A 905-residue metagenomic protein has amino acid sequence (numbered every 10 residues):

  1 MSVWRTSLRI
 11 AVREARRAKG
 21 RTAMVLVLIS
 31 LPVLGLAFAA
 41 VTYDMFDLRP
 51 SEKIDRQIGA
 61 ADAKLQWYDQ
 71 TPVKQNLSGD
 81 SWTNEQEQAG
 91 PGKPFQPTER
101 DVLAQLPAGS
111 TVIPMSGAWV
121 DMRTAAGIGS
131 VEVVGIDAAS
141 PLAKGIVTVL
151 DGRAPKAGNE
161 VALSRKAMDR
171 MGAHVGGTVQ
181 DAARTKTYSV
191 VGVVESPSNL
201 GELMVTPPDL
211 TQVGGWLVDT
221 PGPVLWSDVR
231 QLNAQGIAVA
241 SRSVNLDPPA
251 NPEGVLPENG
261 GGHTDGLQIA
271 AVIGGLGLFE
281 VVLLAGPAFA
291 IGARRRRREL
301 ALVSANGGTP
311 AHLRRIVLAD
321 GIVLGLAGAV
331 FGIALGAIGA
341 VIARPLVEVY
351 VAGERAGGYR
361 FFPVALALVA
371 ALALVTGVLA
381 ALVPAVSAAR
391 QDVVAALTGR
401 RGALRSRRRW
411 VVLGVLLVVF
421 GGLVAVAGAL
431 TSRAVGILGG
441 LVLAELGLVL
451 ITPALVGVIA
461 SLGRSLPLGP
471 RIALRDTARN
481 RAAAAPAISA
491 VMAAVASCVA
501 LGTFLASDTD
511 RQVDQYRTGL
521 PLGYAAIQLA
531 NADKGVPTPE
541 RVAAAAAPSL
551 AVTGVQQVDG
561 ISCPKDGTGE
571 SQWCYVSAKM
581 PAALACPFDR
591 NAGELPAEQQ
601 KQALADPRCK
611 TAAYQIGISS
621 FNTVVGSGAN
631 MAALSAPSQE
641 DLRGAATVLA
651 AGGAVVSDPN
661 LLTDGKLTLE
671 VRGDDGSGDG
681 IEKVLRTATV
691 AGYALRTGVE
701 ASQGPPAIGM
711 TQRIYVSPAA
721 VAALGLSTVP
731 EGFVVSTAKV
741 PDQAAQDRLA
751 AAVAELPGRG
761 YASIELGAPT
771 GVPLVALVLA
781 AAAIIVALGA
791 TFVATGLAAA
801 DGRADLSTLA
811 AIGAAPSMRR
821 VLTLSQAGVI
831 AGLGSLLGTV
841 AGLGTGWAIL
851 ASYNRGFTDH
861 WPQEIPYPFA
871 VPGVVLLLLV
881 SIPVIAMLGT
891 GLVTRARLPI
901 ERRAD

Functional and structural regions predicted by a protein language model:
M1-A285, I291-R295, A311, I316 (+10 more regions): Membrane transport/envelope proteins' first extracytoplasmic loop
M1-R9, I459-R471, D905: Short, membrane-interfacial amphipathic segments enriched in basic
E14, A18-R21, L283-L326, P384 (+2 more regions): Interfacial "coupling" helices/loops that link adjacent transmembrane helices in transporter permeases
G20-M45, Y68, V415-V419, A482-T509 (+2 more regions): Short, strongly hydrophobic transmembrane alpha-helices
M122, A173-T187, A654-S657, L662-V690: Short conserved beta-strand and strand-loop elements enriched in small hydrophobics with frequent Asp/Gly
G236, N245, P287-F289, R298 (+8 more regions): Small-residue-rich transmembrane alpha-helices
V426, L430-R464: Membrane-embedded alpha-helical segments of integral membrane proteins
G457, L462-R643, A654: Juxtamembrane segments of multi-pass membrane proteins
